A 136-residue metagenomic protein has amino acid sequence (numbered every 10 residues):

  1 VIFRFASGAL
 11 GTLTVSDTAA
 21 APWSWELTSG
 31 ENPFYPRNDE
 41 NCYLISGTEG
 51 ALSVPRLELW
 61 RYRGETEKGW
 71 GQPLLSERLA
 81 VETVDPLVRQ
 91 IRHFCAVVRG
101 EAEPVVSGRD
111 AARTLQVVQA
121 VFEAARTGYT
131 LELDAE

Functional and structural regions predicted by a protein language model:
A6, V54-P55, H93-E136: C-terminal helix-rich "cap/oligomerization" subdomain common to oxidoreductases
A6-R89: NAD(P)-dinucleotide binding in Rossmann-like oxidoreductases
